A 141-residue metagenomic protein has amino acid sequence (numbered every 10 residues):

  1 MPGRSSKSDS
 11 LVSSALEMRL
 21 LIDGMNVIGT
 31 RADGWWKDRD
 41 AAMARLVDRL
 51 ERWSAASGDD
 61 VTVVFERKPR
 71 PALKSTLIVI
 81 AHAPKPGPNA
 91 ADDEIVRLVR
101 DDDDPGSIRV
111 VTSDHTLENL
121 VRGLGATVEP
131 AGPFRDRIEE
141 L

Functional and structural regions predicted by a protein language model:
P2-I22, N26-L141: Nuclease catalytic cores that cleave nucleic-acid phosphodiester bonds, predominantly acidic two-metal-ion
